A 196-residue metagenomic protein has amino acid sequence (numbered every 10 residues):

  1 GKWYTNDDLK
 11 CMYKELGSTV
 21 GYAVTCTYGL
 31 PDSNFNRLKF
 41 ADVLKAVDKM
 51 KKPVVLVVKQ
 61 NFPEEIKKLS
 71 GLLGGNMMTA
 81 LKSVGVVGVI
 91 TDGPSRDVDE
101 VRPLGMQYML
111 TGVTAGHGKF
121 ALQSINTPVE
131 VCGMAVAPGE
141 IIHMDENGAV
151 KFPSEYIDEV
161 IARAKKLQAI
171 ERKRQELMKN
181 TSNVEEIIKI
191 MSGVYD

Functional and structural regions predicted by a protein language model:
G1-P138, S154-D196: Feature captures the catalytic cores and cofactor-binding loops of soluble hydro-lyases/lyases that act on carboxylate
I142: C-terminal binding/interaction regions
D145: Beta-strand-loop-alpha-helix segment that lines the small-molecule cofactor/substrate pocket of alpha/beta enzymes
G148-V150: Channel- or pocket-lining gating/hinge segments that regulate access to a cavity or pore
